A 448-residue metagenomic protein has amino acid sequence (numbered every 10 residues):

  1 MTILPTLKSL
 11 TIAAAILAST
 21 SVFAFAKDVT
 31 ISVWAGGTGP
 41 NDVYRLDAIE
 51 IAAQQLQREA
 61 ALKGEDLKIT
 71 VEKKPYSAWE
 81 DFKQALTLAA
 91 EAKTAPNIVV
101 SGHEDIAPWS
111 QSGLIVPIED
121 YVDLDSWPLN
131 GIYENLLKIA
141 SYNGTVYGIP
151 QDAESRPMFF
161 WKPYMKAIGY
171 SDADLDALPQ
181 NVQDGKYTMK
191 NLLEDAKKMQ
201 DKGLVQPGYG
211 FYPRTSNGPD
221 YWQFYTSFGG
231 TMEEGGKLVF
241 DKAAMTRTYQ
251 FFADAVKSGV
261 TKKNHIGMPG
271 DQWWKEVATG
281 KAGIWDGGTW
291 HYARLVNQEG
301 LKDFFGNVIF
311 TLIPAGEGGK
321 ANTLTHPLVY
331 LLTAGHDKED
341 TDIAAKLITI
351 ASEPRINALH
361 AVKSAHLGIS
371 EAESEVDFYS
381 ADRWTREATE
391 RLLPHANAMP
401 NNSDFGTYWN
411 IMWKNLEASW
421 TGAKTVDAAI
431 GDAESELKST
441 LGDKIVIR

Functional and structural regions predicted by a protein language model:
I12-A14, A24-Q111, D123-W127, D172-D174 (+4 more regions): Conserved N-terminal structural module of periplasmic/extracytoplasmic solute-binding proteins
K27, K63-E65, A253-V260, E299-L367 (+2 more regions): Extracytoplasmic/periplasmic substrate-recognition and gating elements
V43, A78-P117, L129-G148, M158-F159 (+4 more regions): Pocket-flanking alpha-helical
L62, E119-I132, A173-G185, Y209-F211 (+6 more regions): Short, solvent-exposed loop/beta-turn-alpha elements that line the ligand-binding surface or hinge of extracytoplasmic
K83, H103-P157, K166, K190-N191 (+6 more regions): Hinge/lid segment of periplasmic solute-binding proteins
S141-D152, R156-M158, Q183-L238, A244 (+1 more regions): Extracytoplasmic/periplasmic solute-binding protein
N191-M199, G235-G270: Glycine-centered hinge/linker elements that transmit conformational signals in sensory and ligand-binding systems
G306-I313, A361-A418, D443-R448: Long, aromatic- and glycine/proline-rich binding clefts that accommodate carbohydrate-like moieties
